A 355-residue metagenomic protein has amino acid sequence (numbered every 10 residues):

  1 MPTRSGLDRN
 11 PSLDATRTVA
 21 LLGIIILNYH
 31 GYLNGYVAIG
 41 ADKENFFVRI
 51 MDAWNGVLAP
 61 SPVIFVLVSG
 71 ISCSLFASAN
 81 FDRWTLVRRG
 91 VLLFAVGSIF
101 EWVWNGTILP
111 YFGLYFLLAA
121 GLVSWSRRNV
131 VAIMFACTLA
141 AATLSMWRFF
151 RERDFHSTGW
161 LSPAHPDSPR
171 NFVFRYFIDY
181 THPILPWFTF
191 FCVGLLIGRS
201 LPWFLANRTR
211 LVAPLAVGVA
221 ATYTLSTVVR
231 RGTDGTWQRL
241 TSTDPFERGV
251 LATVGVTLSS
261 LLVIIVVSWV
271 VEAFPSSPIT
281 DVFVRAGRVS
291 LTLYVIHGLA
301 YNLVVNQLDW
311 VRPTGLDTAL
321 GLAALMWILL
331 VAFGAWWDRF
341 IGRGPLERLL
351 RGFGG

Functional and structural regions predicted by a protein language model:
M1-G355: Alpha-helical transmembrane segments and their immediate juxtamembrane cytosolic regions
